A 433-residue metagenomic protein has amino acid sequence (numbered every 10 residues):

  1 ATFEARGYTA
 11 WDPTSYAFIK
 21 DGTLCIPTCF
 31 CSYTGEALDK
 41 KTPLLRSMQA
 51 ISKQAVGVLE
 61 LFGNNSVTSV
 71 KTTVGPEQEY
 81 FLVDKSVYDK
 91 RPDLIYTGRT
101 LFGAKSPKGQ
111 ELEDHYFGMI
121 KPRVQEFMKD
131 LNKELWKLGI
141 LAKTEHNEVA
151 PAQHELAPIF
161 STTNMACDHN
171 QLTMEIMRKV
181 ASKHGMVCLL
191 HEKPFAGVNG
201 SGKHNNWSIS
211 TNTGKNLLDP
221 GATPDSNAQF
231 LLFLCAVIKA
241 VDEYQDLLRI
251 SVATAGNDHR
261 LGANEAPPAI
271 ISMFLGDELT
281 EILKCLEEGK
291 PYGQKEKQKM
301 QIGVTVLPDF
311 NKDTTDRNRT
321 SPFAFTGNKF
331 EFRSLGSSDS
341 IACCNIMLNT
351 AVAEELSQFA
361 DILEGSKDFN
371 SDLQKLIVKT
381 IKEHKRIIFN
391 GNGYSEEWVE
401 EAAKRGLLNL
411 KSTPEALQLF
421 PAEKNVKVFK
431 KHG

Functional and structural regions predicted by a protein language model:
A1-L190, N199-G202, S208-G433: Glycine-rich, acidic/polar active-site loops that bind/position phosphate-bearing ligands
P194: Glycine-rich N-terminal segment of FAD-binding domains in flavoprotein oxidoreductases, spanning the beta-loop-helix
